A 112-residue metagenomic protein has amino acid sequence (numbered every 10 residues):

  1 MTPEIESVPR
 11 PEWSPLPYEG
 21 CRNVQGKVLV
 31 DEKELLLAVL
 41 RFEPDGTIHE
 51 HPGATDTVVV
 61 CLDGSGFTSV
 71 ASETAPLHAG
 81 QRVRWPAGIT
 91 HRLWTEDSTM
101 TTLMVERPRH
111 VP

Functional and structural regions predicted by a protein language model:
M1-A38: A short, N-terminal "cap"/entry segment at the start of jelly-roll beta-barrel domains of the cupin/DSBH fold
N23, A38-G53: Conserved short histidine dyad/triad with adjacent acidic residue
Q25-K27, L37, D56, S65 (+2 more regions): Short, acidic/polar N-cap/turn motifs at the starts of alpha helices
L35, P44, A54-T55, E73 (+2 more regions): A generic "binding-loop/recognition-motif" signal
R41-E43, G53-T68: Short, conserved beta-strand element in jelly-roll/cupin
I48-E50, T68-S69, W85, H91-D97: Short beta-strand His + acidic residue motifs that chelate non-heme Fe in jelly-roll/DSBH and cupin folds
S72-A87: Short acidic-glycine-tyrosine-enriched beta hairpin
A87-P112: Ligand-binding loop in jelly-roll beta-barrel domains
